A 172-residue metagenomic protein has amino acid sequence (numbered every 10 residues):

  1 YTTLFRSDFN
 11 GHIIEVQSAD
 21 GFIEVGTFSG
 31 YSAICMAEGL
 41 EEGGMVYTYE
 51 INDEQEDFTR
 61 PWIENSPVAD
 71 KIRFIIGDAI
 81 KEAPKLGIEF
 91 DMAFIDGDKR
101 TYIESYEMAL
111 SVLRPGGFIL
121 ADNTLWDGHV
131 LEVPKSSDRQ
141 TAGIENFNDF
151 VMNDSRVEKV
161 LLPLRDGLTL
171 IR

Functional and structural regions predicted by a protein language model:
Y1-L4: Short, small-residue-biased leader/transition segments that mark boundaries at the very start of proteins
S7-R172: S-adenosylmethionine/decaboxylated-SAM
